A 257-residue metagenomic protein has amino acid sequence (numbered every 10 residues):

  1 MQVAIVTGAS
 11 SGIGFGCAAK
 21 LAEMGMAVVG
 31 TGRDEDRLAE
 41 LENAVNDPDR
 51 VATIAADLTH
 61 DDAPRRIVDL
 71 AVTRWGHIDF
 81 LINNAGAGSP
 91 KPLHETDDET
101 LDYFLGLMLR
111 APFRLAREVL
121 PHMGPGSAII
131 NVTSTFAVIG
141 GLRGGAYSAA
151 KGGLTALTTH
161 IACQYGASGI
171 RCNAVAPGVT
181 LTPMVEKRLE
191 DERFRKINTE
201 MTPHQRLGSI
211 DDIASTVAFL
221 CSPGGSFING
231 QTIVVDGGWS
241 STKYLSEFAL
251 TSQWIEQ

Functional and structural regions predicted by a protein language model:
S10-G12: Conserved glycine-rich cofactor-binding loop
M24-L41: Conserved glycine-rich Rossmann-like NAD(P)H-binding loop of the short-chain dehydrogenase/reductase
I82, G166, R171, I228-G230: Short, small/polar-rich loop/turn modules that mediate ligand/substrate recognition or access, typified
P92-L93, D97-L105, N198: Substrate-binding pocket helix/loop in short-chain dehydrogenase/reductase
A116, A150: Active-site helix of classical SDR
P121, C163-A167, S226: Alpha-helical segment proximal to the catalytic Tyr-Lys
S134: Residue(s) in the substrate-gating loop at a strand-loop-helix junction that position the organic substrate next
